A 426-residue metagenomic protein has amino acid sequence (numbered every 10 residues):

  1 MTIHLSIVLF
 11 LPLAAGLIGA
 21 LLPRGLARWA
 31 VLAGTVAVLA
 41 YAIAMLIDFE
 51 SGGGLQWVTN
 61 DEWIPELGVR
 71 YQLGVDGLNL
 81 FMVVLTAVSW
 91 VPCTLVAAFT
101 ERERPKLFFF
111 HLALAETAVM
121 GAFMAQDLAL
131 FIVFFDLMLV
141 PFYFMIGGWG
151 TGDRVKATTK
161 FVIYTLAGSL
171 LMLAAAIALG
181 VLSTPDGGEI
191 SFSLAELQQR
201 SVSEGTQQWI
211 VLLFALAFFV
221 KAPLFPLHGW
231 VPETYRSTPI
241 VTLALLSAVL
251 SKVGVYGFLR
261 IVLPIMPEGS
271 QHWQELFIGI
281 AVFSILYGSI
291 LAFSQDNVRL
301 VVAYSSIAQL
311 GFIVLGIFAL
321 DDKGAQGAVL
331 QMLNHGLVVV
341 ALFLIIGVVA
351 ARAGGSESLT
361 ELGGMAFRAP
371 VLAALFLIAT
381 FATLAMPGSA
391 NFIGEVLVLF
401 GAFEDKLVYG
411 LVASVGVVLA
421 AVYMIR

Functional and structural regions predicted by a protein language model:
T2-H4, I18-F110, P185-Q199: Transmembrane helix-loop-helix hairpins at membrane boundaries of multipass inner-membrane proteins
L5-P12, A27-Y41, N79-T86, F108-A115 (+6 more regions): Hydrophobic alpha-helical transmembrane segments of polytopic
S6-A20, A33-M45, V83-A98, A115-T117 (+5 more regions): Central hydrophobic cores of alpha-helical transmembrane segments in multi-pass inner-membrane proteins across all
A44, I425-R426: Short, amphipathic alpha-helical segments that act as regulatory/interfacial helices in nucleotide-processing proteins
W57-F81, L128-F131, F135-Y143, F218 (+2 more regions): Membrane-interface helix-loop-helix modules in multi-pass inner-membrane proteins
P92-T100, T117-A129, Y143-I425: Hydrophobic transmembrane alpha-helices and their helix-loop junctions in integral membrane proteins
